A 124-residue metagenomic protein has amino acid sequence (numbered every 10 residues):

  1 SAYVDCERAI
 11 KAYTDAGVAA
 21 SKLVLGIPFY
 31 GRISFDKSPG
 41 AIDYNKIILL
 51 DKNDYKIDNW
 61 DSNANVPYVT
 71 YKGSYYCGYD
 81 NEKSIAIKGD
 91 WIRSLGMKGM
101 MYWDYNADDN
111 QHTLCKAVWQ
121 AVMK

Functional and structural regions predicted by a protein language model:
S1-K22: Catalytic-core region of carbohydrate-active enzymes that cleave or remodel glycosidic bonds
S1-V4, Y76, D109: Chitinase-like catalytic core of GlcNAc-active glycosidases
Y3-I10, E82-G89, M97, H112-C115 (+1 more regions): Extracytoplasmic/secreted envelope proteins and their assembly/folding machinery, especially bacterial periplasmic
V18-V24, L95-G99: Loop/turn elements at helix/coil->beta-strand transitions in domains of secreted/extracellular proteins
K22-W91, A117-K124: Glycan-binding loop/region signatures in secreted carbohydrate-active enzymes
R32, Q111-H112: Short Asp/Glu-rich motifs
Y102: Short beta-strand and adjacent tight-turn residues that come in two discontinuous sequence segments and form the edges
Y105-Q111: Acidic-and-aromatic substrate-binding clefts and catalytic sites of carbohydrate-active enzymes
